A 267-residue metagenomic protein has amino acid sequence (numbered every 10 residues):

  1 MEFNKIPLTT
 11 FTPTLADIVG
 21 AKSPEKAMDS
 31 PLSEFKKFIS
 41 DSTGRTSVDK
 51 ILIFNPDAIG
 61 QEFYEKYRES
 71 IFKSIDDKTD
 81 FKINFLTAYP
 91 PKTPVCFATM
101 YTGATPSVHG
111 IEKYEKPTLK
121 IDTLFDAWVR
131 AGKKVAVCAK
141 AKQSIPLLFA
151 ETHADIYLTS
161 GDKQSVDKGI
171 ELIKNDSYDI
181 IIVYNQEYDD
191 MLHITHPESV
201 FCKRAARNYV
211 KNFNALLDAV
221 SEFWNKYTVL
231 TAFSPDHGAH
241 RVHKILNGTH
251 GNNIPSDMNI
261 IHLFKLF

Functional and structural regions predicted by a protein language model:
M1-F267: Feature captures the catalytic ectodomains and active-site-proximal regions of enzymes that hydrolyze or transfer
